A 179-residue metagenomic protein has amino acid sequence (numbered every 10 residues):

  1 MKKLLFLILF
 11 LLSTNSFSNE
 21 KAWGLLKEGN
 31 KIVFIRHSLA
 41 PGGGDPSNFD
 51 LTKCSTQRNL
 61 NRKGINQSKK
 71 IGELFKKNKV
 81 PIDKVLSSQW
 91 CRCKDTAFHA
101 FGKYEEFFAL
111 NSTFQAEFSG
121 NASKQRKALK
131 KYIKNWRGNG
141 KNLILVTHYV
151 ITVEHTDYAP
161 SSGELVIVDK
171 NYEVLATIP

Functional and structural regions predicted by a protein language model:
L4-S13: Sec-dependent N-terminal signal peptides
T14-S18: Sec/Tat signal peptide C-region and signal peptidase I cleavage site
N19-E117, Y158-P179: Active-site-proximal alpha-helix that buttresses catalytic centers in soluble enzyme cores
N30-I32, G138-T147: Generic beta-sheet signal
N78-V80, W136-G140: Glycine-rich phosphate-binding loop signature in dinucleotide/nucleotide-binding domains
S87-W90, V146-V150: Short, well-ordered beta-to-alpha junction loops that form the rim of enzyme active sites and present histidine/acidic
F118-R126: Short, surface-exposed amphipathic charged segments that create phosphate/polyanion-binding patches used for binding
R126-R137: A short, acidic, amphipathic alpha-helical segment used as a generic capping/interface helix at domain edges
